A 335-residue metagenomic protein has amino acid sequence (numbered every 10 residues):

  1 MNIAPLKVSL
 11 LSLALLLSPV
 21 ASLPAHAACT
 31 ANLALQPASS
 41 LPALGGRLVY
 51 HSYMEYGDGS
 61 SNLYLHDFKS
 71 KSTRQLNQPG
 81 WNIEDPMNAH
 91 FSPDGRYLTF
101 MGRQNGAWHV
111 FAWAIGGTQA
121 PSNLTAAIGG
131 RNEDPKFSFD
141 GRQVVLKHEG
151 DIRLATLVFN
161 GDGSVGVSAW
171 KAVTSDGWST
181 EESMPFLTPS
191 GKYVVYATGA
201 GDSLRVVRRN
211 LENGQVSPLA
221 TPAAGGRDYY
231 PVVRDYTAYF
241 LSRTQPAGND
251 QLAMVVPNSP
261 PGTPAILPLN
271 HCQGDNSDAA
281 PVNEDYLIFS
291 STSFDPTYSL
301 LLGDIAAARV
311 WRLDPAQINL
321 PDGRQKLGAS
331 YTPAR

Functional and structural regions predicted by a protein language model:
N2-L10: Bacterial N-terminal signal peptides that target proteins for export
S9-P19: Bacterial N-terminal signal peptides
S12, S22-P24, K326: A generic alpha-helix preference that emphasizes hydrophobic side chains
L17-A28: Bacterial Sec-dependent signal peptides at the C-terminal "C-region" and cleavage site
H26-R335: Sequence signature of WD/YWTD-type beta-propeller architectures
